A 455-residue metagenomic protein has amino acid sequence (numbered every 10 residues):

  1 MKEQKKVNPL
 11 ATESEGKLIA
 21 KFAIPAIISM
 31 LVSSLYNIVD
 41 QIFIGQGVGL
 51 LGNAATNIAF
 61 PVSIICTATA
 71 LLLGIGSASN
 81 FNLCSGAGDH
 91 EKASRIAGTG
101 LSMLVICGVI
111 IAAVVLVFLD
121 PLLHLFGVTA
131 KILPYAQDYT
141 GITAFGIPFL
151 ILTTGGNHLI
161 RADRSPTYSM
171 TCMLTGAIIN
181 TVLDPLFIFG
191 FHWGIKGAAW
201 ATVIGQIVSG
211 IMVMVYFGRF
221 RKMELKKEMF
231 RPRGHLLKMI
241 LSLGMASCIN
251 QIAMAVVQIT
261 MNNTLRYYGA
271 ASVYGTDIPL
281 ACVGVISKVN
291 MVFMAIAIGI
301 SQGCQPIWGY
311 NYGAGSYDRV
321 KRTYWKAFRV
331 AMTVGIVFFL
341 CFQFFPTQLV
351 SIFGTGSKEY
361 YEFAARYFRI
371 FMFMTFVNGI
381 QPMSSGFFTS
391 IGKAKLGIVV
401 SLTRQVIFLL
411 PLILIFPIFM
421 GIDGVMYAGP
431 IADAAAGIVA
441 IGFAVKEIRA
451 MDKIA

Functional and structural regions predicted by a protein language model:
M1-A23, F81-P148, G190-M245, W308-F373 (+1 more regions): Short alpha-helical transmembrane segments in multi-pass integral membrane proteins
G16-L35, V39, V62-T69, F145 (+5 more regions): Residue-level signal for short hydrophobic patches within transmembrane helices of multi-pass membrane transporters
K21-D40, I142, T153, G176 (+2 more regions): Transmembrane helical elements of multi-pass membrane transporters/channels
A26, M30, I42, S79 (+15 more regions): Transmembrane alpha-helix boundary and packing residues in multipass membrane permease domains and related
L35-N53, L123-A130, L186-W193, A255-V285 (+4 more regions): Helix-terminus/linker motif at the lipid-water interface of multi-pass membrane proteins
N53-A113, L150-S169, L280-P346, N378-V400: Small-residue-rich hydrophobic transmembrane alpha-helices
I65-A68, N180-D184, G210-M214, V292 (+3 more regions): Hydrophobic transmembrane alpha-helices of multi-pass small-molecule transporters
G74, T143-R161, S169-A177, A198-I211 (+4 more regions): Short runs within selected transmembrane alpha-helices of multi-pass transporters and secretion channels
